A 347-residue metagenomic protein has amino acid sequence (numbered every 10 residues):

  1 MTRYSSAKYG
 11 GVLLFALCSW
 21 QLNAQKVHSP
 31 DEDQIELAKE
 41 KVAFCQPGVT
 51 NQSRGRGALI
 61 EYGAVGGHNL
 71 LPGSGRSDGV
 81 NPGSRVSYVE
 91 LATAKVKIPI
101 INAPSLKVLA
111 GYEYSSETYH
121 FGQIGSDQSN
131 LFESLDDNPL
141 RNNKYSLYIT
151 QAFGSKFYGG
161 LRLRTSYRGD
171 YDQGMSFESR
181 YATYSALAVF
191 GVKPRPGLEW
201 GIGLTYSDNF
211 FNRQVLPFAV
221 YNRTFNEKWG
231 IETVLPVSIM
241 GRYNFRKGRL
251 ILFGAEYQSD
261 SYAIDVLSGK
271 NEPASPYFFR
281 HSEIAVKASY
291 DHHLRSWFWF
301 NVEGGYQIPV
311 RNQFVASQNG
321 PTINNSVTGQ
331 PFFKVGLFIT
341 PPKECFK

Functional and structural regions predicted by a protein language model:
S29-M175, T183: Transmembrane beta-barrel domains of bacterial outer-membrane proteins
R56-I60, L106-Y112, G159-L163, W200-I202 (+6 more regions): Transmembrane beta-strands of outer-membrane beta-barrel proteins
Y62-H68, Y112-H120, T165-Y171, L204-F210 (+5 more regions): Transmembrane beta-strands of outer-membrane beta-barrel pores
N69, S74, I124-N130, L235-G320 (+1 more regions): Outer-membrane beta-barrel translocator/channel fold
V86-A92, D137-N143, E178-Y184, R213-P217 (+4 more regions): Residues that define the transmembrane beta-barrel architecture of outer-membrane proteins
V96-I100, Q151, V192, R223 (+4 more regions): Residue-level signature of outer-membrane beta-barrel architecture
A103-V108, S155-G159, G197-I202, K228-I231 (+4 more regions): Repeated loop/turn-to-beta-strand initiation elements of outer-membrane beta-barrel proteins
A219-N222, S326-K347: Outer-membrane beta-barrel "beta-signal"
